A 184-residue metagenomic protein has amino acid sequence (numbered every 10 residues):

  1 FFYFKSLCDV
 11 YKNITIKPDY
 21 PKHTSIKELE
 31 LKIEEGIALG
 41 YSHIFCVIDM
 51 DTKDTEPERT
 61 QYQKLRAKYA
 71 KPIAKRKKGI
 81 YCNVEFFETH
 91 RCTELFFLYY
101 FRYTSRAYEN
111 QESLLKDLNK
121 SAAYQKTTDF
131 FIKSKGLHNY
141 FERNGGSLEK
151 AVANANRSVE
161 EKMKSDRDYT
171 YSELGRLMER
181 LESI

Functional and structural regions predicted by a protein language model:
F1-Y3: Short N-terminal binding/cap micro-motifs at the start of the first secondary-structure element
K5-Y20, I26, E30-H43, D51-I184: C-terminal accessory helical subdomains adjacent to catalytic cores in phosphodiester- and nucleotide-handling enzymes
